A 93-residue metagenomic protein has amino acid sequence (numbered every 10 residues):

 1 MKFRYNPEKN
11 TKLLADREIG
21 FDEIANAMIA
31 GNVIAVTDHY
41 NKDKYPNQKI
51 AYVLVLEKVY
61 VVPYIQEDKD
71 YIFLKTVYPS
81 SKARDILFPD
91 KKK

Functional and structural regions predicted by a protein language model:
M1-K93: Ribonuclease/tRNase effector modules and their secretory precursors
